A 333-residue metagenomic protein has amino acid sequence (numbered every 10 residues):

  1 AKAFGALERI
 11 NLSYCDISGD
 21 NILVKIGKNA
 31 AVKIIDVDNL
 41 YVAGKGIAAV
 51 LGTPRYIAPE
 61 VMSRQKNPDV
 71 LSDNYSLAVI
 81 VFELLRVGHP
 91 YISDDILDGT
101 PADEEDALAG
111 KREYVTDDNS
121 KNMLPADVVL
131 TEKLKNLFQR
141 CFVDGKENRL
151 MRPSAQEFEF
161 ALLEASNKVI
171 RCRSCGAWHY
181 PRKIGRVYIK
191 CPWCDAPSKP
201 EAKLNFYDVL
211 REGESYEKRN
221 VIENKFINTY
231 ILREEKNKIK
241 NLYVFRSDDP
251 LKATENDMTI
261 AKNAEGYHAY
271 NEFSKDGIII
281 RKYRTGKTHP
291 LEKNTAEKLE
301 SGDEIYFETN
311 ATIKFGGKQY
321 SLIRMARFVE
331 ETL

Functional and structural regions predicted by a protein language model:
F4, E8-G27: Catalytic-loop of the protein kinase fold
I35-Y41: Activation of the activation-loop gatekeeper triad in protein kinase-fold domains
I47-R64: Conserved activation segment of eukaryotic-like protein kinases, specifically the C-terminal portion of the activation
A58, N67-S76: Activation loop
S72, V81-K135: Conserved C-lobe activation region of Hanks-type protein kinase-like domains
Y91, V129, K135, F142-A155: A conserved short helix/loop substructure at the end of the activation segment of eukaryotic-like protein kinase domains
Q156, F160-L163, K168-D248: Regulatory extensions appended to serine/threonine kinase catalytic cores
I227-L333: Forkhead-associated
